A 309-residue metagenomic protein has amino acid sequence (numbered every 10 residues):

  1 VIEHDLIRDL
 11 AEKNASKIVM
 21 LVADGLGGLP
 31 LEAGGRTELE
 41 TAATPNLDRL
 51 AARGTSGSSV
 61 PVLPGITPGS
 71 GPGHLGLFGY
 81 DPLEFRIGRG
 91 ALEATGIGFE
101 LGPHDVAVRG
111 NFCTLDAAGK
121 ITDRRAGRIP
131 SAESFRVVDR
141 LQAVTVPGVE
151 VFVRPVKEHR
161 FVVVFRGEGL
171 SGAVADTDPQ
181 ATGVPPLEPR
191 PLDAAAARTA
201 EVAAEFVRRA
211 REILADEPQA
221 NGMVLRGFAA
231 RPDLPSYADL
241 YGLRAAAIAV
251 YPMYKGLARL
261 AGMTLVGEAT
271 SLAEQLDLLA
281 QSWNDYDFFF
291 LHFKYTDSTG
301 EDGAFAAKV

Functional and structural regions predicted by a protein language model:
I2-K17, G27-A143: Active-site nucleophile/metal-coordination loop of metallo-enzymes that catalyze phosphate/sulfate and related
V19-L21: Residue-level marker for buried hydrophobic side chains located in beta-strands that build the well-ordered beta-sheet
P45, L50, D216, D297-V309: A long, amphipathic alpha-helix that forms part of the scaffold/cap immediately adjacent to metal-dependent active
R89-R209: A contiguous, mid-domain pocket- or channel-lining segment that forms the substrate-recognition surface
G148-V156, A215-G222, G267-A269, F289: Flexible, glycine/charged-enriched surface loops at secondary-structure junctions
L170-K255: Long, charged alpha-helical interface segments
V224-T296: Long, well-ordered mid-to-C-terminal structural blocks that present hydrophobic/aromatic surfaces
